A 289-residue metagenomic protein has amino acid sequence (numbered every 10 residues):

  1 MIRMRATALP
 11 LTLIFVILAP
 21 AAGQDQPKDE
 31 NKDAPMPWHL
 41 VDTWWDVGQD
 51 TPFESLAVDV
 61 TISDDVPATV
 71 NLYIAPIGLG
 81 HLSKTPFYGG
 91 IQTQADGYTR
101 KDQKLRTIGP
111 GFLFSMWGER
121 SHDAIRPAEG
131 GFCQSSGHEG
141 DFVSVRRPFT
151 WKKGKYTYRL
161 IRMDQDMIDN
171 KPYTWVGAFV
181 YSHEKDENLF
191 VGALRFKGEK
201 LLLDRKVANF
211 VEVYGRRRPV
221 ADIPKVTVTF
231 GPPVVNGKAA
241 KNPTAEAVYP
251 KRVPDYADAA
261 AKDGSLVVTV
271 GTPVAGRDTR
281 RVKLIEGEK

Functional and structural regions predicted by a protein language model:
M1-L9: Bacterial N-terminal signal peptides that target proteins for export
A8-L18: Bacterial N-terminal signal peptides
A21-D25: Boundary at the C-terminal end of the N-terminal hydrophobic targeting segment
P27-T69, V207-K289: Activation corresponds to long, low-complexity, non-globular regions
E30-G130, I285-K289: Secretory/extracellular carbohydrate-interaction modules and structurally similar beta-sandwich "look-alikes"
D33, K185-K197: Local beta-strand/beta-hairpin segments that build beta-sheet-rich folds
C133-K155: Short, aromatic/His-centered strand-loop micro-motif at the edge of beta-sheets
T150-F190: Carbohydrate-binding surfaces in secreted/extracellular proteins
